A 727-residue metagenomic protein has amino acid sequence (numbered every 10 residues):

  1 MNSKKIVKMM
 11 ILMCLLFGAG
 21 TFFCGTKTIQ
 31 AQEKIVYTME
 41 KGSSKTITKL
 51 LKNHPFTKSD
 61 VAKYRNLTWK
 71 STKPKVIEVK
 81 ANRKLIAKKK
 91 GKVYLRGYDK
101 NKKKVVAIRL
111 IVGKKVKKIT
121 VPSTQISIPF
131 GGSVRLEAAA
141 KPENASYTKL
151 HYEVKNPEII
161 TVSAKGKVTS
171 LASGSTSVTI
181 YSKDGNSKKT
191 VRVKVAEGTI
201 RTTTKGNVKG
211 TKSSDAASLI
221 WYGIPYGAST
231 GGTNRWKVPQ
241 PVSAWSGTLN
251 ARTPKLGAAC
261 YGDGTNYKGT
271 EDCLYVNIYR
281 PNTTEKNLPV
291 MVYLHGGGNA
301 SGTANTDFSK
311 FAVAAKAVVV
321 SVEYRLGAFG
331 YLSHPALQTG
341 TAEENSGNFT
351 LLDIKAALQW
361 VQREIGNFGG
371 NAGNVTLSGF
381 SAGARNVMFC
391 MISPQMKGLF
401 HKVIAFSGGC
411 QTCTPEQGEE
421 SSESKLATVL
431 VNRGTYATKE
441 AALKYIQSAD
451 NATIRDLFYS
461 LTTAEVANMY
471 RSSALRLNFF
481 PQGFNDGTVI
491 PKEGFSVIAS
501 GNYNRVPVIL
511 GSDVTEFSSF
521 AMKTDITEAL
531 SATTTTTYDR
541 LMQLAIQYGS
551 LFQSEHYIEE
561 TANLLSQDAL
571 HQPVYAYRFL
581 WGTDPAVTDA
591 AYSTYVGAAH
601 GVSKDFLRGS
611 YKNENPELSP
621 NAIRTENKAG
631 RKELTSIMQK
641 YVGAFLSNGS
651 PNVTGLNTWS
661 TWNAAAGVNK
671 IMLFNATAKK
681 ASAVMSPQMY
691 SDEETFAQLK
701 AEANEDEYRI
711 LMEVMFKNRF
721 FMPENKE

Functional and structural regions predicted by a protein language model:
I6-G25: Sec-dependent N-terminal signal peptides of Gram-positive bacterial secreted proteins and lipoproteins
T26-G198: Extracytoplasmic soluble-region selector
G198-G347, L618-N621, T625-T635, G649-V653: Non-catalytic accessory segments of hydrolases
S214, C260, N563, D568-E727: Mobile gating loops/cap/lid regions near enzyme active sites that modulate substrate access
G264, R363, F389, K397 (+3 more regions): Substrate-access "cap/lid" subdomains that shape and gate the entrance to catalytic or ligand-binding pockets
G296, T350, S381-A384: Active-site loop->helix "elbow" adjoining a glycine-rich segment at hydrolase catalytic centers
E343-G366: Alpha/beta-hydrolase active-site loop
G373-T414: Primarily recognizes the serine-hydrolase "nucleophile elbow" in alpha/beta-hydrolase and SGNH/GDSL folds
